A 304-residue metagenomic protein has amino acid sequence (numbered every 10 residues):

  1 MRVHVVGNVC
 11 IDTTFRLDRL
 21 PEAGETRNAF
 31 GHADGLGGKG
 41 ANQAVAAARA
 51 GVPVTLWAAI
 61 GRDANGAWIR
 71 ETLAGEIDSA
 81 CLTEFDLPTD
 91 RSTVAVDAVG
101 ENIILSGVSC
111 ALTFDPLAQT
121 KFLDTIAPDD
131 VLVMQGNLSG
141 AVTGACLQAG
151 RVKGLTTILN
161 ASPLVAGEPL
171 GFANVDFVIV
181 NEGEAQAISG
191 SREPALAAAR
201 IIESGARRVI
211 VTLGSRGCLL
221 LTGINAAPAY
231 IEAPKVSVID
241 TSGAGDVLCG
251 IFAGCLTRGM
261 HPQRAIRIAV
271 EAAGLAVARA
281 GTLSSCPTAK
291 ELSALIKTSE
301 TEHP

Functional and structural regions predicted by a protein language model:
M1-V9, A67-E84, V94-A229, E291: Ribokinase/PfkB-type carbohydrate-kinase core domain
M1-W57, A64-W68: Glycine-rich phosphate/adenosyl-contacting loop at the front of the ribokinase-like
L20-A29, I179-E182, A229-A233: Short glycine/proline- and charge-enriched loop/turn segments that cap or connect secondary-structure elements
A23, R27, G31-G38, N42 (+8 more regions): Residues at secondary-structure transition points
A44, G150, A185, A265 (+2 more regions): Small-residue (primarily alanine) positions within well-ordered alpha-helices, especially packing/interaction faces
A50, L87-D90, G214: Short, basic and Ser/Thr-rich N-terminal targeting/leader segments
A166, P194-P304: Conserved phosphate-binding/catalytic region of the ribokinase-like
